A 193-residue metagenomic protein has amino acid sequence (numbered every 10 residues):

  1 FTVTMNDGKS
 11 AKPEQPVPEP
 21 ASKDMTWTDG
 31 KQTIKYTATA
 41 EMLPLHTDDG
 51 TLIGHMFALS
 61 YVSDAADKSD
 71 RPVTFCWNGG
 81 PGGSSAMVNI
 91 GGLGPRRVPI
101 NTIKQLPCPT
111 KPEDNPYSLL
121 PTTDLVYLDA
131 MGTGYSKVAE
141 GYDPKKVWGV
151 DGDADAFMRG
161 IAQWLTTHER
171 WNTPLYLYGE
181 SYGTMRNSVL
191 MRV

Functional and structural regions predicted by a protein language model:
F1-E19: N-terminal pre-domain segments of enzymes
T4-K9, G50-W148: N-terminal cap/lid subdomain of alpha/beta-hydrolase-fold enzymes
E14-A66: N-terminal cap/lid segment of alpha/beta-hydrolase-fold proteins
D49-H55, K146-M158, Y182-N187: Phosphate/oxyanion-binding active-site loops and adjacent basic polyanion-contact surfaces
D64, Q163, V193: Active-site catalytic microenvironments for nucleophilic, acid-base chemistry
Y135, G179-R192: Glycine-rich nucleophile elbow surrounding the catalytic serine of serine-hydrolase chemistry
A139, I161-E169: Structural motif corresponding to the C-terminal cap of alpha-helices
E169-Y182: Alpha/beta-hydrolase fold nucleophile elbow
